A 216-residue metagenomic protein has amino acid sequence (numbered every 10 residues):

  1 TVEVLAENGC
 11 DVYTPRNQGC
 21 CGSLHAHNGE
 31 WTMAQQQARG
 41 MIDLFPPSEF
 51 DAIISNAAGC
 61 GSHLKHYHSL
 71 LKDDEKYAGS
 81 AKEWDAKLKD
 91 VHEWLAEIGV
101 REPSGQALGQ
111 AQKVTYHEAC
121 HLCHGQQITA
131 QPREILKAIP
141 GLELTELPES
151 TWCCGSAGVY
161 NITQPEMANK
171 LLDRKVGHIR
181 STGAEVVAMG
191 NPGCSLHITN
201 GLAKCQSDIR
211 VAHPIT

Functional and structural regions predicted by a protein language model:
T1-T216: Iron-sulfur cluster-binding electron-transfer modules in prokaryotic oxidoreductases
